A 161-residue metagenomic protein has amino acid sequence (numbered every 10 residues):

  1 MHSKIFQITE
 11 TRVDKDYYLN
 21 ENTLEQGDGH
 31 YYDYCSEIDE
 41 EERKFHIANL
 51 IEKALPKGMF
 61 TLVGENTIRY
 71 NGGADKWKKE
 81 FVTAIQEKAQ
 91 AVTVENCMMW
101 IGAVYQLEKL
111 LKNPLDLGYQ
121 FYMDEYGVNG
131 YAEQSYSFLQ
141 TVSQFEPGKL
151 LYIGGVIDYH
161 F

Functional and structural regions predicted by a protein language model:
M1, D116-F161: Acidic, proline/glycine-rich low-complexity IDRs
M1-Y34, L151-F161: Short, extreme N-terminal segment that most often corresponds to the first beta-strand
D14-N20, I47-I51, F81, L107 (+1 more regions): Generic structural signal of hydrophobic/aromatic residues within well-ordered alpha-helices of folded domains
Q26-V128: Low-complexity, serine/threonine/proline-enriched polar segments
